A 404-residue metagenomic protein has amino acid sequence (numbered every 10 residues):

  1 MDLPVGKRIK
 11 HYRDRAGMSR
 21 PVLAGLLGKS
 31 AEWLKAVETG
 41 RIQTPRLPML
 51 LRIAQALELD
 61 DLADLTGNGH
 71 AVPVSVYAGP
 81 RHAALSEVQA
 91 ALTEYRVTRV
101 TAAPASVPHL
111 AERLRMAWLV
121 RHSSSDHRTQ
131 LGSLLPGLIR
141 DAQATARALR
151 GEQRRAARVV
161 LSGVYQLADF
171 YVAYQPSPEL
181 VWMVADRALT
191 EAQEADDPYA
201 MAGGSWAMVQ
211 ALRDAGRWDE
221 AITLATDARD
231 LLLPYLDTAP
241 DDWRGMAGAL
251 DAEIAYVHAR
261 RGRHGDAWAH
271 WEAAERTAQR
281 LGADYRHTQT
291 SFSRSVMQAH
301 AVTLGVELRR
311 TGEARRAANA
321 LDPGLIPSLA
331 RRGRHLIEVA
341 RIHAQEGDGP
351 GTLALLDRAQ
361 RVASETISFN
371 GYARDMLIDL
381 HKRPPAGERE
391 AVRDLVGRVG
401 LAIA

Functional and structural regions predicted by a protein language model:
M1-A16: A short, Lys/Arg-rich alpha-helix, primarily the initiator
I9, R20-A24, L34-E38, L65: Conserved hydrophobic/aromatic packing and binding residues within compact polymer-binding modules
R13, A24, A54: The alpha-helix within a helix-turn-helix
G28, P48-D64: DNA major-groove recognition helix of helix-turn-helix/homeodomain DNA-binding modules
G28-T44, H70: Recognition helix of helix-turn-helix/homeodomain-like DNA-binding domains that insert into the DNA major groove
E58-V74, M297: Short C-terminal boundary/hinge segments that cap the last helix of small helical domains
G67-T93: Short, charged recognition helix plus adjacent turn of helix-turn-helix-like nucleic-acid-binding domains
L114-A404: Conserved binding/catalytic microenvironments
